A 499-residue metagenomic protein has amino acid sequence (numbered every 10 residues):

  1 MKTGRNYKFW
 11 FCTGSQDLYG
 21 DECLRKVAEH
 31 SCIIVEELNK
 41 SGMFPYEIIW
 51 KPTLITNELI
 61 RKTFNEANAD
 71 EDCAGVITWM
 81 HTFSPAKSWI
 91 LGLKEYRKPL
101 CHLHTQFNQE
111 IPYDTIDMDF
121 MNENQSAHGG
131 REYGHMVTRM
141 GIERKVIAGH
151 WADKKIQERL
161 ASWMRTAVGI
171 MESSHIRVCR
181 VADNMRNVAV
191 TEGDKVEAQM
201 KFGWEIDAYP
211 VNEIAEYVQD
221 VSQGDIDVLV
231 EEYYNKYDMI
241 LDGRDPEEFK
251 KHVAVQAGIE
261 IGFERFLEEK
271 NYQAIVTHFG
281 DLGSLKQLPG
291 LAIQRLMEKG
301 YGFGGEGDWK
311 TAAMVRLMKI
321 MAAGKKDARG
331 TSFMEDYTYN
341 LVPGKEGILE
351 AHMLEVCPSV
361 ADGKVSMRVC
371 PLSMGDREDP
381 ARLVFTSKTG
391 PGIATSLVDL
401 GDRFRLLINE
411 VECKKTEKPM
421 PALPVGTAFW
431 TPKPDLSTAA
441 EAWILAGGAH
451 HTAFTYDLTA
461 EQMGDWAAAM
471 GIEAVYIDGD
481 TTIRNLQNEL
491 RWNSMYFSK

Functional and structural regions predicted by a protein language model:
T3-K26, H175-N184: Short beta-strand segments enriched in small/hydrophobic residues
R25-S41: Short catalytic helix/loop segments, enriched in acidic residues and glycine and frequently bearing histidine
P45-E47, H104, Q109-R244: Cap/lid and interdomain-hinge subdomains that line or gate substrate/regulatory clefts in soluble alpha/beta enzymes
I60-C73, I90-G92, E260-E269: Short, well-structured alpha-helical segments in soluble
C73-F83, C101-L103, Y272-T277: Periplasmic-binding protein-like
E231-E232, K236-G324: Long, internal scaffold/assembly segments composed of regular secondary structure
G300-V425: C-terminal catalytic subdomain
G375-K499: Extended hydrophobic packing segments that form well-structured cores
